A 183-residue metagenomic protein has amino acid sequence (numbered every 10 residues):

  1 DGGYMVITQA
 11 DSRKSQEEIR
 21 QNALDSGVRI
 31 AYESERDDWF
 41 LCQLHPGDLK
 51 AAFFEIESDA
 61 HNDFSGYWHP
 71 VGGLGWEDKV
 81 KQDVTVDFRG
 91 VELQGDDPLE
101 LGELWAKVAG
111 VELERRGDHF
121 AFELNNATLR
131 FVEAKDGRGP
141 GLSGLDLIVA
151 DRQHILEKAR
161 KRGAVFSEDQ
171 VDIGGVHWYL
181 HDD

Functional and structural regions predicted by a protein language model:
D1-G2, L24: Acidic/polar active-site rim loop that often engages polyanionic ligands
G2, I30, E112-L113, F166: Residue-level detector of short coil/turn "hinge" positions at structural boundaries
G2-A10, F53-I56, T85-V91, W105 (+2 more regions): Short, structured motif recognition centered on aromatic/hydrophobic residues
T8-S12, P46, L93-D97, L147-D151: Short beta-strand-to-loop capping motifs
R13-G27, D97-E112, K158-K161: Amphipathic alpha-helical segments
E17-G90, T128-R130, D136, Q153-D183: Vicinal oxygen chelate
L74-G117, F122-E123, A127-T128: Surface-exposed interaction/gating patches
E112-K158: Glycine/small-residue-rich hydrophobic helix-like segments
